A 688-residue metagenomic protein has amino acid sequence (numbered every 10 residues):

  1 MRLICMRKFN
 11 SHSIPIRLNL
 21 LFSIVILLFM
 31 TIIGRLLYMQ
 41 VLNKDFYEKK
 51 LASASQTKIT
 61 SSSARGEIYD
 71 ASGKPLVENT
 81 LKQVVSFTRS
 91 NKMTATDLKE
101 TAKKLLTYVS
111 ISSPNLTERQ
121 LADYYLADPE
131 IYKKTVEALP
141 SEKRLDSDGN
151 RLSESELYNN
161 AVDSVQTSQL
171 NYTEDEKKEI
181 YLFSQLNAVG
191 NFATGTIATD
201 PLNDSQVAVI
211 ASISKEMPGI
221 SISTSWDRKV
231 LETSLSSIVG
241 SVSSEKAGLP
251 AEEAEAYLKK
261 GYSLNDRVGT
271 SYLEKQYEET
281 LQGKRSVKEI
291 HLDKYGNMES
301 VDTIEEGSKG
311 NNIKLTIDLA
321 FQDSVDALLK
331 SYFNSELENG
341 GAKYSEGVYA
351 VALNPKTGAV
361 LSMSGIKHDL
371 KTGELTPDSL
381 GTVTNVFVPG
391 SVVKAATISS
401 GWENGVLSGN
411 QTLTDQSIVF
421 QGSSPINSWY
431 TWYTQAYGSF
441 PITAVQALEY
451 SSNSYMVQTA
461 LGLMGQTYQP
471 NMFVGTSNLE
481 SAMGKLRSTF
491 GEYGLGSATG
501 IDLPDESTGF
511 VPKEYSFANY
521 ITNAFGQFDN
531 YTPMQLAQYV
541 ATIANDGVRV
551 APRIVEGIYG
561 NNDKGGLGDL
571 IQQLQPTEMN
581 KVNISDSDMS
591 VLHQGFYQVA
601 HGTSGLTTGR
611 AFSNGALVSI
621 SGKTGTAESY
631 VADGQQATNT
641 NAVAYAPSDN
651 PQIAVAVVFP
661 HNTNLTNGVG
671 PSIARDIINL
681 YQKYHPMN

Functional and structural regions predicted by a protein language model:
R2-E279, R285-M298, E305, H368 (+3 more regions): Membrane-proximal periplasmic segments of bacterial cell-envelope enzymes, especially penicillin-binding proteins
L37, V392, A396: Active-site His/Glu-centered metal-binding helix of metallohydrolases
E48-T60, F321-K343: Short, basic/aromatic recognition patches
R65-Y69, M217-S221, S335-L353: Short N-terminal helix-loop-first-beta-strand/juxtamembrane motif that initiates sensory/input modules
P75-V77, Q83, H291-E306, I317 (+3 more regions): Beta-lactam-recognizing serine transpeptidase/beta-lactamase-like catalytic domain environment
T96-T107, A208, S212, S236 (+17 more regions): Solvent-exposed, polar/charged alpha-helical surfaces in well-ordered, non-transmembrane soluble domains, broadly
P660-G670: A short acidic/glycine-rich loop-to-helix N-cap element
L680-M687: Short, low-complexity, Pro/Ser/Thr/Gly-rich segments in the mature regions of secreted, periplasmic
